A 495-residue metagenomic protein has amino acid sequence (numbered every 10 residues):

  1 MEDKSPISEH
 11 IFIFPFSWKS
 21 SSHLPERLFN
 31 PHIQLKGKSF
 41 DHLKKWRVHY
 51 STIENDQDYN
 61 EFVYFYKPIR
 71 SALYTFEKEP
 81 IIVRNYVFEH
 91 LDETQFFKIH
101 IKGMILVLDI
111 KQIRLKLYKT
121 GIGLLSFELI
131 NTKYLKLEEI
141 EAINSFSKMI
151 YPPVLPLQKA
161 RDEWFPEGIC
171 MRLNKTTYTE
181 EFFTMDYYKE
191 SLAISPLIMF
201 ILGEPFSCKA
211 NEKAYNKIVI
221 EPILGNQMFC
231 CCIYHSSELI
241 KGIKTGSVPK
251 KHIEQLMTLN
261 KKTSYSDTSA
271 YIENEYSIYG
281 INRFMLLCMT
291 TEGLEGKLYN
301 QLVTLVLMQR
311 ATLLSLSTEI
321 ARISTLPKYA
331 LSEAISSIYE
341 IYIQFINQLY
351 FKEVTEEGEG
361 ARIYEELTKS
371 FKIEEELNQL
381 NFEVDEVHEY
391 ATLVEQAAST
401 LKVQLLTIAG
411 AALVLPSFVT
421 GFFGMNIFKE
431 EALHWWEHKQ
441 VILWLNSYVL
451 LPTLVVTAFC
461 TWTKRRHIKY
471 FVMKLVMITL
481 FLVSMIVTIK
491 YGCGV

Functional and structural regions predicted by a protein language model:
M1-H235: N-terminal pre-transmembrane cytosolic regions of membrane proteins
D3-I7, F12, S20, Q379-V495: Hydrophobic alpha-helical transmembrane segments and their immediately adjacent juxtamembrane loops
P80-D92, I243-S247, K251-L256, I343-I346 (+1 more regions): Generic detector of short, locally flexible boundary/turn motifs and exposed helical patches
K102-V107, M257-L259, Y265-T268, Y329 (+1 more regions): A short linear-motif detector with a strong N-terminal bias
K133-F146, L314, T318, T325-L331 (+3 more regions): Intrinsic-disorder/low-complexity, polar/charged segments
L202-L326: N-terminal extramembrane/targeting module of integral membrane proteins
T304-L433: Membrane-associated alpha-helical segments
